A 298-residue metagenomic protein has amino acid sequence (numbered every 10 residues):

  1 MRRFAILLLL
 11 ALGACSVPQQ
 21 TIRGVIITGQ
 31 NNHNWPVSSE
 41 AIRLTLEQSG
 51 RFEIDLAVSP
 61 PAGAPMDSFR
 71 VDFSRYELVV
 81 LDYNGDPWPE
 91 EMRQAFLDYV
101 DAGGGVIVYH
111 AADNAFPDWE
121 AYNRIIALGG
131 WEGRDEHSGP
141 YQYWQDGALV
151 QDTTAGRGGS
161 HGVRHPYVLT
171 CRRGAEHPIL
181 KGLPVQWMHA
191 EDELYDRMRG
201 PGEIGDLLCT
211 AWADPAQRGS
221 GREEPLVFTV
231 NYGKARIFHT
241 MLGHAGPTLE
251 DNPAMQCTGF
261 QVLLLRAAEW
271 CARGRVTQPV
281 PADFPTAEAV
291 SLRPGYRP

Functional and structural regions predicted by a protein language model:
R2-L7: Sec-dependent signal peptide recognition, specifically the positively charged N-region followed immediately by
L8, L12-R23: Bacterial Sec-dependent signal peptides at the C-terminal "C-region" and cleavage site
Q20-I22, Q48, P215-P298: Extracellular ligand-binding/catalytic regions of CAZymes and related secreted enzymes and adhesion modules
T21-F116: Helical hinge/lid and interdomain linker segments adjacent to catalytic or ligand-binding clefts that mediate domain
G29-N32, T154, R164-Y167, P184 (+2 more regions): Active-site rim elements
N31-N32, D86, D113-A115, V185 (+3 more regions): Short, solvent-exposed loop/turn segments at secondary-structure junctions
E47, E53-D55, D146-R236, G295-R297: Catalytic beta-strand/loop cores that center a nucleophilic Ser/Cys/Thr and support acyl-enzyme chemistry
D86-P178: A glycine-rich, often tryptophan-bearing local segment used as a flexible ligand/cofactor-contacting loop or short
